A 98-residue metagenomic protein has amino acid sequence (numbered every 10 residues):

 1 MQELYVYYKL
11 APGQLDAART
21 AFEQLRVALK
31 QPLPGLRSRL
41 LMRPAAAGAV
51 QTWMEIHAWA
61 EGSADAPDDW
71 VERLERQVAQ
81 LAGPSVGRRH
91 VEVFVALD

Functional and structural regions predicted by a protein language model:
M1-E72, H90-D98: Short S/T/G/P-rich N-terminal loop/turn motif that feeds into the first structured element of a domain
E72-Q80: Low-complexity, intrinsically disordered Gly/Pro/Thr-rich segments
A79-V95: Conserved short beta-strand edge segments in small beta-sheet-based binding/regulatory domains
